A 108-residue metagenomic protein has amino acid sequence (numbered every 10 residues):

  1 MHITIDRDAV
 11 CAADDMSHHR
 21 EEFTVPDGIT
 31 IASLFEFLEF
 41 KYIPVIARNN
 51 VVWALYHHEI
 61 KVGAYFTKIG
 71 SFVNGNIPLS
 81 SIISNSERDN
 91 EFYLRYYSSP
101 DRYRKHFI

Functional and structural regions predicted by a protein language model:
M1-H2: Extreme N-terminal starter segment of soluble prokaryotic enzymes
I5-F23, F35-I108: Ubiquitin system architectures
T30-S33: Short, conserved charged micro-motifs
